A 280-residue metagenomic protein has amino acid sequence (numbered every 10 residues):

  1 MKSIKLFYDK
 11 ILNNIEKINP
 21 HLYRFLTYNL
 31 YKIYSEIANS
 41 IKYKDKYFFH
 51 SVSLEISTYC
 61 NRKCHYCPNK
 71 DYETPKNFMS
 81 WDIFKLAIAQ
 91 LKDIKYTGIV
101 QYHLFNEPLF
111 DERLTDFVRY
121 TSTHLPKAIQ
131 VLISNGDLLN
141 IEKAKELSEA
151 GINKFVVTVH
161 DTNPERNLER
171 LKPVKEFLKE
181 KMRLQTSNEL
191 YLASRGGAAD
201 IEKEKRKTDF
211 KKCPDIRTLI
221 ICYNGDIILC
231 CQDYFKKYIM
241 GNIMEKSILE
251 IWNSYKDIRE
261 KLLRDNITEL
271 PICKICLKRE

Functional and structural regions predicted by a protein language model:
K2, L6, K10-N13, P173-K203 (+1 more regions): C-terminal accessory region of radical SAM enzymes
K5-F155: Conserved alpha-helical substructure of the radical SAM core
L54, T58-N61, K207, I267-L270: Processing junctions and N-termini across compartments
C60, C64-C67, C213, C230-C231 (+1 more regions): Short cysteine clusters
Y66, K70-E73, L219, K236-K237 (+1 more regions): Secreted/processed peptides and extracellular or luminal domains of membrane proteins
D111-R217: Conserved AdoMet/S-adenosylmethionine-binding subsite of the radical SAM
I221-N224: Short, acidic, Ser/Thr-enriched surface-loop or helix-capping motifs
